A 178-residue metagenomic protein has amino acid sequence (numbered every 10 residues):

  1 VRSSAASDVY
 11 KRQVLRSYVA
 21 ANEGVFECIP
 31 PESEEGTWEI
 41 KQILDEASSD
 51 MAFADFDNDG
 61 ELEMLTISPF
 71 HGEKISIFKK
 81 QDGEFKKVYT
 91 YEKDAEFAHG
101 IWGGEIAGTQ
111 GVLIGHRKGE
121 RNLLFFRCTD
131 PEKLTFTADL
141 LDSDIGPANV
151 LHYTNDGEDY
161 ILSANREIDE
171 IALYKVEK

Functional and structural regions predicted by a protein language model:
V1-A6, Y10-Q13: Single conserved hydrophobic/aromatic residue that forms the stacking wall/gate of nucleotide- or nucleobase-binding
S4-S7, A47-A54, A95-G103, G146-H152: Repeated scaffold domains used in trafficking and secretory/extracellular systems, primarily beta-propellers
K11-V19, N58-T66, G108-I114, G157-L162: Acidic/hydrophobic-patterned starts of short beta strands in beta-sheet-rich repeat architectures
A20-E23, I67-F70, H116-G119, A164-E167: Short loop/turn segments immediately following the C-termini of beta-strands
G24-I29, G72-I77, E120-F126, D169-K175: Structural motif
I29-E35, F78-G83, F126-K133, K175-K178: Short loop/turn segments immediately following beta-strands, especially the blade-tip and inter-blade linker loops
K41-A47, T90-A95, L140-I145: Surface loop/turn motifs at the tips and blade-to-blade linkers of beta-strand repeat domains
P147-K178: Blade-level signature of beta-propeller repeat domains, shared across WD40, Kelch, NHL, RCC1 and BNR/Asp-box propellers
